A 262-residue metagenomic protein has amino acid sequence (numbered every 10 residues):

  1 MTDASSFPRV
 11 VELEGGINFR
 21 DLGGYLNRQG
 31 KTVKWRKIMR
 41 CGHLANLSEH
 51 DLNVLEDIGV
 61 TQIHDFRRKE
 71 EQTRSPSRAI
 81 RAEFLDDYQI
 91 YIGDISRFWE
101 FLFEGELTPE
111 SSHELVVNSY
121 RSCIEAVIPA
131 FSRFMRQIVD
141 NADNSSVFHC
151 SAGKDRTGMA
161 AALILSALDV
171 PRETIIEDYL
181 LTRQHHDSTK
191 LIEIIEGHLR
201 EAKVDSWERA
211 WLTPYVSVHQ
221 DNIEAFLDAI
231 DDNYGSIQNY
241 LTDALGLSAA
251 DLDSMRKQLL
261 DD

Functional and structural regions predicted by a protein language model:
M1-V147, M159-D262: Cys-dependent protein tyrosine phosphatase-like superfamily
A152, R156-T157: Ser/Thr-glycine-rich phosphate-binding loops at phosphate-binding pockets of nucleotides, nucleotide cofactors
